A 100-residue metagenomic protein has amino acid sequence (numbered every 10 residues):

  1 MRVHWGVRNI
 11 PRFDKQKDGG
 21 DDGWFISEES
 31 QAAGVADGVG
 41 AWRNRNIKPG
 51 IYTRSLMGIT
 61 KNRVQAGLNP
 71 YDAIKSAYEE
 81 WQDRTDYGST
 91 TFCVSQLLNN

Functional and structural regions predicted by a protein language model:
M1-N100: PP2C/PPM-type serine/threonine phosphatase catalytic domain
